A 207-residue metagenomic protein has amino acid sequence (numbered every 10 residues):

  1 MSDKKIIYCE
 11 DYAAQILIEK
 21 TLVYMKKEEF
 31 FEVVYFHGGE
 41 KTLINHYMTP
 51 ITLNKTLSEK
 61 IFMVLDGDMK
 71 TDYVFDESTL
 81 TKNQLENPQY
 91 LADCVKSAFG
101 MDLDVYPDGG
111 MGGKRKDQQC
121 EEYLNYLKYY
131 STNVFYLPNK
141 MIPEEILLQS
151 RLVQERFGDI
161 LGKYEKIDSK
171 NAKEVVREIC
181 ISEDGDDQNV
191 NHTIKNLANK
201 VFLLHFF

Functional and structural regions predicted by a protein language model:
K4-F99: Conserved helicase/translocase motor-coupling segment
I6-I7, I16-I18, I44, I51 (+7 more regions): Weak global preference for isoleucine
V64-G185: Activity-critical C-terminal alpha-helical subdomain
A172-F207: C-terminal functional modules
